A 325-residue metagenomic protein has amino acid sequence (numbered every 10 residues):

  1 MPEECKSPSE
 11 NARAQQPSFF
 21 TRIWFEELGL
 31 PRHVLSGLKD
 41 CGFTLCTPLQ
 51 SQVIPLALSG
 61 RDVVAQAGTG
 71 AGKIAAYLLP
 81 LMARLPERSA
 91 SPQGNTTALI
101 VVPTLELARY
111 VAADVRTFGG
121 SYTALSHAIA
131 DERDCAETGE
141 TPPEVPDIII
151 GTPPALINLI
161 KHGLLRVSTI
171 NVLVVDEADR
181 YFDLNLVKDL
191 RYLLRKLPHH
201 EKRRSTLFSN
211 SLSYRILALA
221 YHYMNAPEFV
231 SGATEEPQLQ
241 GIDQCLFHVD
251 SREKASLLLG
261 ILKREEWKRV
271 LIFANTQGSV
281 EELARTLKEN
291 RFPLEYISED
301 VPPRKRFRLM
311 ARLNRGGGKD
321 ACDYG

Functional and structural regions predicted by a protein language model:
M1-R61, P103, S121-A124, I129-E132 (+4 more regions): N-terminal intrinsically disordered, low-complexity tails of helicases
H33-S36, D40-F43, S91-K161, T169-V172 (+4 more regions): Conserved nucleic-acid-binding Ia/Ib motif block in the N-terminal RecA-like helicase ATPase lobe
S51-V63, K73-P92, D114-G119, I157 (+1 more regions): Walker A/P-loop NTP-binding motif
V63, A98-I100, I148-I149, V172 (+4 more regions): Hydrophobic/aliphatic anchor position in the core parallel beta-sheet of P-loop NTPase nucleotide-binding domains
A67-A71: The conserved Walker
E87-G94, F118-T123, E140-E144, H162-S168 (+8 more regions): Conserved catalytic network of the ASCE P-loop NTPase/AAA+ motor domain
R166-E235: Post-DEXD/H (motif II) to motif III coupling segment of the RecA-like Helicase ATP-binding lobe
G241-E289: Conserved interdomain hinge at the start of the Helicase C-terminal
